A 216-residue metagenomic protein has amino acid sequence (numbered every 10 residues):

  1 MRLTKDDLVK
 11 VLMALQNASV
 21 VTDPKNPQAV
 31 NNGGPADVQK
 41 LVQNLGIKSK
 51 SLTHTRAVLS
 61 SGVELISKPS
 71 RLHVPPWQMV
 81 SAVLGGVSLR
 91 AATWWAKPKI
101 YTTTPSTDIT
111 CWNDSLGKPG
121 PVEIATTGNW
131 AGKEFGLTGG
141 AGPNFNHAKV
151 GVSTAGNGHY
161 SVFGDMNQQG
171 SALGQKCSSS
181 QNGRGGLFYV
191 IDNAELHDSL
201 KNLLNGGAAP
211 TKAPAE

Functional and structural regions predicted by a protein language model:
M1-E216: PLD/PLD-like phosphodiesterase catalytic module centered on the HKD motif
